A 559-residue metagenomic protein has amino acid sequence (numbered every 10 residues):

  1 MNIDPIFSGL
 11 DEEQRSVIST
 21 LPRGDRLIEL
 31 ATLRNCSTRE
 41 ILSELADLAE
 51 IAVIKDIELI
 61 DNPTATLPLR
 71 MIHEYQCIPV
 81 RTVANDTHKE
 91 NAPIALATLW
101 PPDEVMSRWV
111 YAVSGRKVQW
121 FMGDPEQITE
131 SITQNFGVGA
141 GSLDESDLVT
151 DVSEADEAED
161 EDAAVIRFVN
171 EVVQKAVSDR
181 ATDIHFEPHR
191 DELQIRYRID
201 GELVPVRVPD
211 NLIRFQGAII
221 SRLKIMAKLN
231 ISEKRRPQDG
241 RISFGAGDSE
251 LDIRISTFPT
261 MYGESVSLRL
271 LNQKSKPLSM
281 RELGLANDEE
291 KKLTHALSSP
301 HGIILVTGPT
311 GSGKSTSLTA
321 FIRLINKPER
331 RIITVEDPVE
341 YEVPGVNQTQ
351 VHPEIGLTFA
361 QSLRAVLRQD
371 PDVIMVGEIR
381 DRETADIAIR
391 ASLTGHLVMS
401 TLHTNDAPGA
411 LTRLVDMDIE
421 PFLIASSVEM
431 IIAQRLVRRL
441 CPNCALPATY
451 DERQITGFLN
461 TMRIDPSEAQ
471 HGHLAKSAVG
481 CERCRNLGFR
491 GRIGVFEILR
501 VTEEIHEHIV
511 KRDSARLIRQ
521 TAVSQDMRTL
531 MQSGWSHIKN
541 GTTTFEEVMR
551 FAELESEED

Functional and structural regions predicted by a protein language model:
M1-Y262, L271-K276, M280-R281, N287-D288 (+2 more regions): N-terminal, intrinsically disordered, highly charged
E161-K175, D179-D559: Short, flexible helix-loop junctions that flank or precede catalytic/ligand sites
